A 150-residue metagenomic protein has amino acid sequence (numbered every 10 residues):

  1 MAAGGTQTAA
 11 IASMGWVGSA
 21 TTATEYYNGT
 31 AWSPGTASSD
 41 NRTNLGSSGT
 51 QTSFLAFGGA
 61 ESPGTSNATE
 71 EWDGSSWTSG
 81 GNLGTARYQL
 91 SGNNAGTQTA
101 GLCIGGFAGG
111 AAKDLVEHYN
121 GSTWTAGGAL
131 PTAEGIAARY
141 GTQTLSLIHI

Functional and structural regions predicted by a protein language model:
M1-A3, T43-S47, Q89-N94, G135-R139: Beta-propeller and closely related beta-sheet repeat lectin domains
T8, T52, Q98-T99, T144: Short coil/turn segments that connect the beta-strands within blades of beta-propeller domains
S19-T21, R42, G64-S66, Q89 (+2 more regions): A detector of repeated loop/turn-to-beta-strand junctions in beta-rich toroidal repeat architectures
T24-Y27, A68-W72, L115-Y119: Beta-propeller blade signature
G35-R42, G80-R87, G128-E134: Short loop/turn motifs that recur once per blade in beta-propeller domains
I148-I150: Conserved small/polar residues in nucleotide/adenosyl-binding loops
